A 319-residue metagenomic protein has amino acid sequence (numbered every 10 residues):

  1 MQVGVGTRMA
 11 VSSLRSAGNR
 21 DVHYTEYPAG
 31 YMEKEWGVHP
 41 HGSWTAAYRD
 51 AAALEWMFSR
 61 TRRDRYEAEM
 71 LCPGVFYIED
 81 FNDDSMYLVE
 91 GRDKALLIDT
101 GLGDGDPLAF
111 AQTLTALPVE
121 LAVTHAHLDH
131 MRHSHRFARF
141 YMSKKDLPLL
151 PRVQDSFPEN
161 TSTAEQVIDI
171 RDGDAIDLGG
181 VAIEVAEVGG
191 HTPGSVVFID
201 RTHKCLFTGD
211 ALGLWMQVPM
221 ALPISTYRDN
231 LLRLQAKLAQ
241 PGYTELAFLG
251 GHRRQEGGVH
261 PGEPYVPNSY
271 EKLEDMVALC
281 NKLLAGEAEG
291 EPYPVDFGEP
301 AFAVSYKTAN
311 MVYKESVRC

Functional and structural regions predicted by a protein language model:
Q2-R63: C-terminal catalytic histidine-bearing segment of alpha/beta-hydrolase fold enzymes
R63-R65, L232-C319: Accessory terminal helices/loops
Y66-T113, V197-G213: Conserved beta-strand hairpin/beta-sheet module of binuclear metal-dependent hydrolase folds, prominently
E69-L71, V89, D172-L178, Y293-V295: Short acidic-hydrophobic surface loop/beta-edge motif
L97-G101, P118-D129, F140-K144, E187-G190 (+2 more regions): Active-site neighborhood of phospho(di)ester-bond hydrolases with catalytic His/Asp-centered motifs
L102-L178, L214: Active-site HxH/HxHxD metal-binding segment of metal-dependent hydrolases
G173-I199: Core dinuclear metal-dependent hydrolase active-site scaffold
G189-T226, L231-L232: Active-site-proximal loop/helix segments of hydrolase catalytic cores
